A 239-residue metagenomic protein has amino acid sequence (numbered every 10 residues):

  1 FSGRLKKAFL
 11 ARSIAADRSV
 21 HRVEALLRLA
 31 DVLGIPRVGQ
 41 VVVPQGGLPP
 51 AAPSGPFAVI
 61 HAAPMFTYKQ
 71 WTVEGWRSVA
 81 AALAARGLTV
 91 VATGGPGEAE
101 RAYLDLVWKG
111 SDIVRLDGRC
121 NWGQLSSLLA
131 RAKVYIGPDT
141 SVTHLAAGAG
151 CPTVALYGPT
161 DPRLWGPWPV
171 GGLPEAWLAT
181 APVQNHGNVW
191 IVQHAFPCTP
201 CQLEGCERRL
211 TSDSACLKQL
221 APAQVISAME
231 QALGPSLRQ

Functional and structural regions predicted by a protein language model:
F1-Q239: Catalytic machinery of carbohydrate-active enzymes, primarily nucleotide-sugar-dependent glycosyltransferases
